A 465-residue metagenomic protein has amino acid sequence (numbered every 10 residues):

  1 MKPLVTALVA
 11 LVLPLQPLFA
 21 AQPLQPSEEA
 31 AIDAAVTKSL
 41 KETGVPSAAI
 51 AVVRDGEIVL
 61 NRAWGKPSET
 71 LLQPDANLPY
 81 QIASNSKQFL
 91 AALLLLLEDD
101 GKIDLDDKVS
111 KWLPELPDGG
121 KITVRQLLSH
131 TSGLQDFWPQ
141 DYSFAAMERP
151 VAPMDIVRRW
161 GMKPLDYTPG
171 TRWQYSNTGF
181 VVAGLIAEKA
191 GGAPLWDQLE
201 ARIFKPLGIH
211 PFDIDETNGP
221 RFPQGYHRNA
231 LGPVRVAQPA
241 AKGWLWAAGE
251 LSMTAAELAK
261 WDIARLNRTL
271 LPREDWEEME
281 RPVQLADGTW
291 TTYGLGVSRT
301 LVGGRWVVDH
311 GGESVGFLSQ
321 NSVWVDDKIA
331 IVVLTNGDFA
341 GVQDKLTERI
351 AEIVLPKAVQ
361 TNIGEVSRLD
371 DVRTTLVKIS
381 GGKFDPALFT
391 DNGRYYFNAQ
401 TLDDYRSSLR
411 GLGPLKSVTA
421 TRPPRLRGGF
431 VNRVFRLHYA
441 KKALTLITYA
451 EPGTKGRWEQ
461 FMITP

Functional and structural regions predicted by a protein language model:
T6-Q16: Bacterial N-terminal signal peptides
L24-Q81, K102-D107, M162, N229: Short, conserved catalytic-motif segment at the N-terminal edge
D33-V36, I50, G56, P79-D106 (+3 more regions): Active-site SXXK
S68, G120-V315, Q320: Short, surface-exposed loop or secondary-structure junction motifs that flank catalytic or metal-binding residues
D309-H310, Q320-G337, T445-I447, W458-I463: Short, well-ordered beta-strand elements
T335-T401: Short, gly/Ser/Thr-rich active-site loops of penicillin-recognizing serine hydrolases
K383-G428: Short solvent-exposed beta->alpha transition segments
R422-P465: Exposed beta-sheet edge and beta->alpha loop/turn motif
